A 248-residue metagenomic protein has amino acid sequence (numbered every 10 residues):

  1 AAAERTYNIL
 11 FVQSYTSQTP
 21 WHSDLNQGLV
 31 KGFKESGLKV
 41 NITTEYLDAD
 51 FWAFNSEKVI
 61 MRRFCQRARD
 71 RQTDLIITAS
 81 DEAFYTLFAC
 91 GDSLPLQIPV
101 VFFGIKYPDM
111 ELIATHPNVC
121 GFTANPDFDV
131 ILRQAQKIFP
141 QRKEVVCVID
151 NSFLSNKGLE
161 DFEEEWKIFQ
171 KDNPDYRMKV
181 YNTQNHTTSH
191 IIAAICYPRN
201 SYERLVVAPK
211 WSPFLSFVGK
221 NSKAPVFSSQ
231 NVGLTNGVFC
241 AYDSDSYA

Functional and structural regions predicted by a protein language model:
A1-A248: Short hydrophobic alpha-helices and adjacent helix-cap/hinge residues
